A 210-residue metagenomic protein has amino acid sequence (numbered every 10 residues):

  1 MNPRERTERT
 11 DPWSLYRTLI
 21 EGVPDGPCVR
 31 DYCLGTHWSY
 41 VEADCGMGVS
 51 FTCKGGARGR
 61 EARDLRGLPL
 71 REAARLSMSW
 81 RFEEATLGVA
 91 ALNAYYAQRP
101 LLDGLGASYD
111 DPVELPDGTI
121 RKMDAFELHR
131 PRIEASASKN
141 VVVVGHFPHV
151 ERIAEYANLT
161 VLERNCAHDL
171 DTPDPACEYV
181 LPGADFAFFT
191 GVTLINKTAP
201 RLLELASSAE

Functional and structural regions predicted by a protein language model:
M1-V143: Electropositive, gly/pro-rich neighborhoods at or near active sites that engage anionic ligands
N2-T10, H168-E178, S207-E210: Proteins with a high burden of low-complexity, intrinsically disordered sequence enriched in S/T/G/P/A and R, requiring
C33-L34, P131-S138, A154-E155, Y179-D185 (+1 more regions): Flexible, charged surface loops at secondary-structure boundaries
G56-A73, T160-A167, D174-C177, G183-A184 (+1 more regions): A signal for specific C-terminal beta-sheet/loop modules enriched in small/flexible residues with GP/PG/PP motifs
L87, N93, A97-L101, N140-Y179: Conserved mixed alpha/beta catalytic, RNA-binding, or beta-rich assembly cores of soluble enzyme, regulatory
G106, L159-V161, F188: N-terminal, helix-rich and Lys/Arg-enriched segments in bacterial and organellar proteins
K122, D169-L170, I195: A conditional alpha-helix N-cap/helix-loop micro-motif detector
D174-E210: Accessory, usually C-terminal, subdomains that scaffold auxiliary metal cofactors
